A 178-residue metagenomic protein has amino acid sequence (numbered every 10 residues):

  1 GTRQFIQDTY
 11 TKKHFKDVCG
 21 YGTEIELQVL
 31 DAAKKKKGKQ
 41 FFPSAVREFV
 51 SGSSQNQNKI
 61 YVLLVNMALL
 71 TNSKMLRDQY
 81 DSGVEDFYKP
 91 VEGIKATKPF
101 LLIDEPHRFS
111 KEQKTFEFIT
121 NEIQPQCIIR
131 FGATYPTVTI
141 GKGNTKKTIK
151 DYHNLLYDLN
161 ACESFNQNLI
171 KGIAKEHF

Functional and structural regions predicted by a protein language model:
G1, L27-A32, V62-N66, P99-E105 (+1 more regions): Extended hydrophobic secondary-structure segments that form protein cores and membrane-embedded regions
G1-K35, M67-L69: Conserved Walker A/P-loop ATP-binding site and its immediately adjacent core in helicase/helicase-like ATPase domains
Q4-T9, T71-M75, K111, T137-K142: Switch/connector loops and helix/strand junctions flanking conserved nucleotide-binding motifs in nucleotide-processing
K36-Y61: Conserved motor-coupling elements within RecA-like helicase/translocase cores
L63, L102, C127-I129, L155-L159 (+1 more regions): Hydrophobic/aromatic beta-strand patches that form the interior of the parallel beta-sheet core in alpha/beta enzyme
M67-I129: SF2 helicase catalytic motif II
E105-F109, N121-T145, A161-C162, N168: Conserved helicase ATPase motor motifs in RecA-like P-loop NTPase domains
G143-N144, T148-F178: Conserved interdomain linker/interface between the two RecA-like ATPase lobes of SF2 helicase motors
